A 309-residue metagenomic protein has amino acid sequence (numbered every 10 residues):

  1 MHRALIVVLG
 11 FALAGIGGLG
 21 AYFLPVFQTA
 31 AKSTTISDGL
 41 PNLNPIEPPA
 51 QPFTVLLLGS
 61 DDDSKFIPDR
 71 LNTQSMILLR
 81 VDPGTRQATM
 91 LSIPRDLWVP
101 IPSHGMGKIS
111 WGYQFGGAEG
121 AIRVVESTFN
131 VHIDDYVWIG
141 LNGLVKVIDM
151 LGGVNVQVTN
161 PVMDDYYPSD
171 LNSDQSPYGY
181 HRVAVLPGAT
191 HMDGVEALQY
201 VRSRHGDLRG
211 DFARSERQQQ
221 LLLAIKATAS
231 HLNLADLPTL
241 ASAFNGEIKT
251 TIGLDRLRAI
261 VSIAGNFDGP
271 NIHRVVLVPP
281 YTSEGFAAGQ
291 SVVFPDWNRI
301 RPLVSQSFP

Functional and structural regions predicted by a protein language model:
M1-P309: Non-catalytic, solvent-exposed segments at the cell envelope interface
